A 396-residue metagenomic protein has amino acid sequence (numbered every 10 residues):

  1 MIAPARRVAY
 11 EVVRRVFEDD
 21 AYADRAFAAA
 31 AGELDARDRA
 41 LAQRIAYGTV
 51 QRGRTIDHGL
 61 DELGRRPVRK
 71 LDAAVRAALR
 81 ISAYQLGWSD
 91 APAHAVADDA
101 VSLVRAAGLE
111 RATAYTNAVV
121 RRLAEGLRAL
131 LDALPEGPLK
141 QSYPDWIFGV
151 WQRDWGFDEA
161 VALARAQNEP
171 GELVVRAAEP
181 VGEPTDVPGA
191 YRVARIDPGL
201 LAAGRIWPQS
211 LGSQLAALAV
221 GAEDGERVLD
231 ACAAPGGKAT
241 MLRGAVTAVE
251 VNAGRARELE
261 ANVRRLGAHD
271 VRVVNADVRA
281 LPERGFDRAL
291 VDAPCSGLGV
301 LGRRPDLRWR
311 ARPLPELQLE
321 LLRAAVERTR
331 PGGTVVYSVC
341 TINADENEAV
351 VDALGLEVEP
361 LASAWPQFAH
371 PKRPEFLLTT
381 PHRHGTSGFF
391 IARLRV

Functional and structural regions predicted by a protein language model:
M1-V396: S-adenosylmethionine
